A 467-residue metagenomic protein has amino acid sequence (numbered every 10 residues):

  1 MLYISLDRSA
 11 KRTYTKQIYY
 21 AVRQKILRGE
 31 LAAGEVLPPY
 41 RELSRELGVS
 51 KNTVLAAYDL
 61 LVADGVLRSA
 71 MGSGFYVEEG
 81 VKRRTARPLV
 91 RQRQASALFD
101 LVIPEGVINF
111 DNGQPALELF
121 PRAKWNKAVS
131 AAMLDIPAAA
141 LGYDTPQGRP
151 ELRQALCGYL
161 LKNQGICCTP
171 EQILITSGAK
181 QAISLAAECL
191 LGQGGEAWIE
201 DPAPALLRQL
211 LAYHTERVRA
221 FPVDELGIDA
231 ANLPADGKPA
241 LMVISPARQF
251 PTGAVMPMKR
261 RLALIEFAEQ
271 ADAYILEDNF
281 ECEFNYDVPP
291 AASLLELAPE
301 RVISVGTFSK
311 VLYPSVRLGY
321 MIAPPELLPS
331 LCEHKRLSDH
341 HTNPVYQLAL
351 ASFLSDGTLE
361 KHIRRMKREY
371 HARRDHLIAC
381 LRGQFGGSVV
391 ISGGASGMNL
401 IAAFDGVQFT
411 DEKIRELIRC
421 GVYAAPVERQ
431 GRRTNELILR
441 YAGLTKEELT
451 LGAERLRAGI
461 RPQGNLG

Functional and structural regions predicted by a protein language model:
M1-S130, E326, C332, R336-N343 (+8 more regions): N-terminal basic, amphipathic alpha-helical segments
G72, E296-S330: Active-site PLP attachment segment
P115, P246-F250, K310: Short glycine-rich anion-binding loops that position phosphate/pyrophosphate groups of nucleotides and phosphorylated
S130-L134, C157-L161, V243, A351 (+1 more regions): Amphipathic, well-packed alpha-helical segments that form the structural scaffold of globular domains
A139-D272, C282-F284, P289-L297, R301-I303 (+2 more regions): Conserved core of the PLP fold type I
L156, Y320, L348-D356: Helix-loop "lid/cap" segments that line or gate small-molecule binding pockets
I199, A220, E277, L350 (+1 more regions): Hydrophobic residues in well-ordered beta-strands that form the structural core
